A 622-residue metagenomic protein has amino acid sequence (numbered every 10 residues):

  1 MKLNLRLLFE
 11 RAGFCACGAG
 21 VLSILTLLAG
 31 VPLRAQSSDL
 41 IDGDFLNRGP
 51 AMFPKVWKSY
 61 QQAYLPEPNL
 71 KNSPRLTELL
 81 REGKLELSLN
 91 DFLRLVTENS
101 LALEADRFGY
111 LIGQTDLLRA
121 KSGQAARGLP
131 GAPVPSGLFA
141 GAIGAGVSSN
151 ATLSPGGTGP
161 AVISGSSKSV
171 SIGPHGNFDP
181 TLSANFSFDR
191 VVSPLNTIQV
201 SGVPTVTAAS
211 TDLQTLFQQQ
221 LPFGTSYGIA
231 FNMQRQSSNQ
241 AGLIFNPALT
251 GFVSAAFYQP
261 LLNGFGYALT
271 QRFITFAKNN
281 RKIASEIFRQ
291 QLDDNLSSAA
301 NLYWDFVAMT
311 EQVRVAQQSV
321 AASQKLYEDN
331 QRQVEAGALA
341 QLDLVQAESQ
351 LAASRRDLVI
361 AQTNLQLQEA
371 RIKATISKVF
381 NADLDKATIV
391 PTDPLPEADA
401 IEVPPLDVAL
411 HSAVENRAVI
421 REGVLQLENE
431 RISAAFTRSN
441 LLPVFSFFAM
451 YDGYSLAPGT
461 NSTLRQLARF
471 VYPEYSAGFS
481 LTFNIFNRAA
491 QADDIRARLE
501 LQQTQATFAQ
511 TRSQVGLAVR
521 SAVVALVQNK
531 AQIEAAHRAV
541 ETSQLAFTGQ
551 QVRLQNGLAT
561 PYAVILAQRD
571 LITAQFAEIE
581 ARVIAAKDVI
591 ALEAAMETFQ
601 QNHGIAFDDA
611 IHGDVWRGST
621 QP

Functional and structural regions predicted by a protein language model:
K2-L8, V31-F53, A126, P130-V162 (+7 more regions): Acidic, low-complexity, intrinsically disordered peripheral segments
S59, A63-Y64, N69, L85-E86 (+6 more regions): Transmembrane beta-strand segments of Gram-negative outer membrane beta-barrel proteins
L95-E104, L111-G128, V170-F178, R190-N196 (+8 more regions): A glycine-/polar-enriched beta->alpha junction
A105-A120, Q291-A316, K325, R332 (+5 more regions): Amphipathic alpha-helical coiled-coil segments
G176, T205-A209, P247-L249, V403 (+2 more regions): Short sequence motifs at beta-strands and strand-loop junctions characteristic of Gram-negative outer-membrane
A208-D212, F252, N301, Q346 (+3 more regions): Transmembrane beta-barrel architecture of outer-membrane proteins
L249, V253-L262, G266-D357, A361 (+2 more regions): Hydrophobic, small-residue-rich alpha-helical packing segments that form membrane-like cores
V403-F445, Y454, N484, E500 (+1 more regions): Long hydrophobic segments that form regular secondary structure
